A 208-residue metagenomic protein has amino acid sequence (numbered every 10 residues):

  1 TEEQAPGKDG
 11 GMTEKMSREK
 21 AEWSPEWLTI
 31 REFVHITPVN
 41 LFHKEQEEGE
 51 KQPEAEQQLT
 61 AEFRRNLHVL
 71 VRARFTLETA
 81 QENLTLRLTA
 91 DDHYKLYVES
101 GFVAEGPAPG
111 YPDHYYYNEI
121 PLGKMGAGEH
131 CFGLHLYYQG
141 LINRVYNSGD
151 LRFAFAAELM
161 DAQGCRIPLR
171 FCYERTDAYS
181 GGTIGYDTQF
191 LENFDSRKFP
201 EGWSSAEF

Functional and structural regions predicted by a protein language model:
G10-T13, R72-A80, L84: Small beta-barrel nucleic-acid-binding modules, principally OB-folds
G11-T60, G133-F208: An acidic-aromatic loop/edge-strand motif
L59-V69, P107-D113: Extracellular beta-rich ligand/substrate-recognition surface
R65-L77, Y116-P121: Short beta-strands within extracellular/lumenal beta-sheet-rich domains
R72-R74, T85-R87, E119, C131-G133 (+1 more regions): Beta-strand secondary-structure signal
E78, E82-Y97, F132-L134: Aromatic-lined ligand-binding clefts that engage carbohydrates, nucleic acids, or primary amines
K95-S148: Beta-strand-rich ligand-recognition modules
